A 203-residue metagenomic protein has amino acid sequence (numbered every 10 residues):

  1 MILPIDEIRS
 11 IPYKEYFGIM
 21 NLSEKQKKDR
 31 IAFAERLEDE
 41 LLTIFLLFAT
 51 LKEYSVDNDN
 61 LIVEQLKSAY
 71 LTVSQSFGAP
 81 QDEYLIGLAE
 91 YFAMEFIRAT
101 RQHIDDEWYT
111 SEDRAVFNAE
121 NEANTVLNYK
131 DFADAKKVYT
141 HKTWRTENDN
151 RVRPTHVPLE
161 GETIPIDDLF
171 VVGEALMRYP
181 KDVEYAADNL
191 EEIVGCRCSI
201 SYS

Functional and structural regions predicted by a protein language model:
M1-I193, S201-S203: Domain-core detector
